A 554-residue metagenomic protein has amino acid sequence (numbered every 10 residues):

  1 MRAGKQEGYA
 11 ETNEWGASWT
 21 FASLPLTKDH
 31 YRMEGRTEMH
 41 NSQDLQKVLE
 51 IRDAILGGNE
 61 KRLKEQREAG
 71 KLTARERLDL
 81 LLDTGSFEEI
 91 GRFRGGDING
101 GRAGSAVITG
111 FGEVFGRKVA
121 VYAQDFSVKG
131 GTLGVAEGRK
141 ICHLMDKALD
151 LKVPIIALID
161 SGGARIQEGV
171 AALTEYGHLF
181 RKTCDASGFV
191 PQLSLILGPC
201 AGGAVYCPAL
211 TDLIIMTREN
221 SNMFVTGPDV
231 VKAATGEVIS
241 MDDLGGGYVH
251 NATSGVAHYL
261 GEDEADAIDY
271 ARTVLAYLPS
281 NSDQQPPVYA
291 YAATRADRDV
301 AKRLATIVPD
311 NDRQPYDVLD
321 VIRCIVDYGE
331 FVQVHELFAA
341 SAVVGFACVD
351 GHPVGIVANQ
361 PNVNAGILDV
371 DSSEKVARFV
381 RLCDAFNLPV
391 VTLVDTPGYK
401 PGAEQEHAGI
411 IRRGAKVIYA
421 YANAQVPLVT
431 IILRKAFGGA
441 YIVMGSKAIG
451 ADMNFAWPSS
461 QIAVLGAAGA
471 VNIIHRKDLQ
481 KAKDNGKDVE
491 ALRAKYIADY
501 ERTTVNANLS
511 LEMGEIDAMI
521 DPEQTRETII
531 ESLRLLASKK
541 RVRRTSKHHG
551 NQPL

Functional and structural regions predicted by a protein language model:
R2-G8: Extreme N-terminal basic, low-complexity initiation segments that serve as generic localization/processing leaders
L24-L26: Leucine-biased recognition of intrinsically disordered, low-complexity hydrophobic segments
G35-L554: Ligand-binding clefts of soluble mixed alpha/beta catalytic domains
